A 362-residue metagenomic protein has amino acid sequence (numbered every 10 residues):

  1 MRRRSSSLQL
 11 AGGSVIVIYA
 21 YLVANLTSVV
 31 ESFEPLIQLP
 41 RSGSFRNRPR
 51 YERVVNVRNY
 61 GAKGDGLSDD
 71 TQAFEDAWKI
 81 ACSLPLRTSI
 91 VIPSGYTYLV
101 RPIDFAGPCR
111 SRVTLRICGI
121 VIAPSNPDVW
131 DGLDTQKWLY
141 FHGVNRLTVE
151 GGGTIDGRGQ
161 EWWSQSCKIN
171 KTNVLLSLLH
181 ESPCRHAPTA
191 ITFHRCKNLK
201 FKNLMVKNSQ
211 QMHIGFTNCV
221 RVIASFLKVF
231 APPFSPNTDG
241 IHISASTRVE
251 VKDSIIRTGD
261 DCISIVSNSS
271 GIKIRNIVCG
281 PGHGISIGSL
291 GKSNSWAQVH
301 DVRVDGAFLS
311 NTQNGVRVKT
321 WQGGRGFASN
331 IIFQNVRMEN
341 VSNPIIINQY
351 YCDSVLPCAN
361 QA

Functional and structural regions predicted by a protein language model:
R2-A362: Extracellular/periplasmic carbohydrate-active domains that bind, remodel, or depolymerize complex polysaccharides
